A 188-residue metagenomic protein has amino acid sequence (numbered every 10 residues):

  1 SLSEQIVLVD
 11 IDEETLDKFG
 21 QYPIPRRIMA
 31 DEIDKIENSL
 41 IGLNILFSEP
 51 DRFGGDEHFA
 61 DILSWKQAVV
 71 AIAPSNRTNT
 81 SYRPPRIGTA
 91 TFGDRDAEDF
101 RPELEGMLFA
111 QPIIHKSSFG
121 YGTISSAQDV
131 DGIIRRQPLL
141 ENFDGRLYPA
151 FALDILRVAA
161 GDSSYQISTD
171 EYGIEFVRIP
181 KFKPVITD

Functional and structural regions predicted by a protein language model:
S1-D188: Non-transmembrane functional regions of envelope-associated proteins
